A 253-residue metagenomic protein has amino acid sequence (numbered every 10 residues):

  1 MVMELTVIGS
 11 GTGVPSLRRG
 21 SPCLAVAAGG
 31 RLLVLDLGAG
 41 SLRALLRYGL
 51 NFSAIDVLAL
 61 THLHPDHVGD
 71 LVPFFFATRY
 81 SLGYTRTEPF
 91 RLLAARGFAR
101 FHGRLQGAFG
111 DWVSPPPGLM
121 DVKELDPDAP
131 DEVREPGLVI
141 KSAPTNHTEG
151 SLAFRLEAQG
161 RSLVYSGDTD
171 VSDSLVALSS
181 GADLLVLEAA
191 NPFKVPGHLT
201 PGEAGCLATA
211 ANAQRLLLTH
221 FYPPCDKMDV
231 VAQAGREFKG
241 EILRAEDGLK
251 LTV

Functional and structural regions predicted by a protein language model:
V2-M3, D131-I140, A158-L163, V253: Beta-strand-turn-beta hairpins that frame and shape the catalytic cleft of phosphate-ester-processing enzymes
V2-Y48, S151-D170, L184: Conserved beta-strand hairpin/beta-sheet module of binuclear metal-dependent hydrolase folds, prominently
V34-G38, D56-H62, A95, L163-G167 (+3 more regions): Active-site neighborhood of phospho(di)ester-bond hydrolases with catalytic His/Asp-centered motifs
A39, P65, H147, D170-V171 (+2 more regions): Short, glycine/acidic-enriched loop or turn micro-motifs at the edges of active sites
G40-R91: Active-site metal-binding motif and surrounding structural segment of the metallo-beta-lactamase
F74-R91, G150-L152, E157, G197-P224: P-loop/Walker A phosphate-binding loop and immediately adjacent motor/lid segment at beta-alpha junctions
P89-G150, D247: Metallo-beta-lactamase
V171-T252: Cap/insert and terminal regions of metallo-dependent hydrolase folds
